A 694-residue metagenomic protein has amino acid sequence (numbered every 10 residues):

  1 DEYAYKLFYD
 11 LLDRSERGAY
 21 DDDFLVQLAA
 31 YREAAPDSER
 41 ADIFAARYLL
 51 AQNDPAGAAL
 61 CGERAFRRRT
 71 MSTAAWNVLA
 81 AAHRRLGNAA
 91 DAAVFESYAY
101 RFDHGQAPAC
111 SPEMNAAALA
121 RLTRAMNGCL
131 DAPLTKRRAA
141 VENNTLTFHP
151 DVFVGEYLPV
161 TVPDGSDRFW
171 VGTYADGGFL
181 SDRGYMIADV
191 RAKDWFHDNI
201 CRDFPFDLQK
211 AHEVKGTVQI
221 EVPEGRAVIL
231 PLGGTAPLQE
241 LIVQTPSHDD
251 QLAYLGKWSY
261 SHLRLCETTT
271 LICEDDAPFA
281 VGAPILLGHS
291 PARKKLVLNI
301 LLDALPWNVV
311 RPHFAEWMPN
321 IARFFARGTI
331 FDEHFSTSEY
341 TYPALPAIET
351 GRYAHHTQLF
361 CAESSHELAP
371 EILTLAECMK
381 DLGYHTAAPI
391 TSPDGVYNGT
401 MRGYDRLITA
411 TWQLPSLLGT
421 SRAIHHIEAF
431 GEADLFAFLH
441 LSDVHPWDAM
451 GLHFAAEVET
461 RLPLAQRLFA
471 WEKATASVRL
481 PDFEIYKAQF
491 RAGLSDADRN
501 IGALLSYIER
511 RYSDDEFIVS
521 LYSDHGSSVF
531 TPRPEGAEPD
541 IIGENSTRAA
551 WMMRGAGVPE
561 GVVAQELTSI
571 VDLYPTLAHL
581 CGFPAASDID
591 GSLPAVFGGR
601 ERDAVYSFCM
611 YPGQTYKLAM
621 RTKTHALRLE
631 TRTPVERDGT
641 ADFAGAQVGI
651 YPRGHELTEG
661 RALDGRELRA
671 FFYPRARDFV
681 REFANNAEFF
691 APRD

Functional and structural regions predicted by a protein language model:
E2-D13, R101-D694: Catalytic domains that recognize anionic headgroups
K6-D10, R40, F44, V78 (+1 more regions): "A position-specific structural signal for the A-helix of alpha-solenoid helical repeats
D13-V26, L50-G62: Helix-turn-helix repeat elements of alpha-solenoid scaffolds
L25-A29, E63-R67, S97: Alpha-solenoid helical repeat scaffolds
A35-D37, T70, D103-H104: Short coil turns that delineate tetratricopeptide repeat
R84-Q106: TPR/TPR-like (Sel1-like) alpha-helical repeat modules
